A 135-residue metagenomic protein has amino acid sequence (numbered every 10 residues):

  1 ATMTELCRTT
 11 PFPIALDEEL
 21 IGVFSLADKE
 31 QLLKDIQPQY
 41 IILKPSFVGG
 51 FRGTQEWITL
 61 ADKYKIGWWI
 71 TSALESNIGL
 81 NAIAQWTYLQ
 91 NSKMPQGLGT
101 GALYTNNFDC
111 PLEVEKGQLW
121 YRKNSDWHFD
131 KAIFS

Functional and structural regions predicted by a protein language model:
A1-T9, V23-D28, G49-L60, G79: Active-site-adjacent beta->alpha loops and helix N-cap segments on the catalytic face of soluble alpha/beta enzymes
I14-E18, I41-L43, W68-S72, M94-G99: Hydrophobic faces of well-ordered beta-strands that scaffold small-molecule active sites in alpha/beta enzyme cores
Q31-D35: Active-site loop ensemble at the mouth of alpha/beta enzyme cores that anchors a bound cofactor
L43, A61, I83: Conserved, mostly hydrophobic/aromatic
Q55-E56, L60-T71: C-terminal EAL-domain catalytic cores of bacterial cyclic di-GMP phosphodiesterases
A73-S135: Flexible C-terminal active-site loop/helix
